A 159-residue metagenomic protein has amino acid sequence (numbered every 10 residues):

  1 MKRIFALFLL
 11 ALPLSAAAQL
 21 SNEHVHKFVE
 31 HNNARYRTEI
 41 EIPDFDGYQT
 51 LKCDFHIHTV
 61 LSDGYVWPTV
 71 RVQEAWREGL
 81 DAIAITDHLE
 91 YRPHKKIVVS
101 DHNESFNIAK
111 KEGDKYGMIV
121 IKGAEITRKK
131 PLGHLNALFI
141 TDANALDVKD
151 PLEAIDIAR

Functional and structural regions predicted by a protein language model:
K2-L7: Sec-dependent signal peptide recognition, specifically the positively charged N-region followed immediately by
F8-L9, G64: A periodicity- and composition-biased signal for non-globular, repetitive helical segments
L9-A17: Hydrophobic h-region of N-terminal signal peptides that target proteins for export in Gram-negative bacteria
A17-H26: Cleaved targeting-peptide boundary
H31-R159: A metal-dependent hydrolase metal-coordination microenvironment
